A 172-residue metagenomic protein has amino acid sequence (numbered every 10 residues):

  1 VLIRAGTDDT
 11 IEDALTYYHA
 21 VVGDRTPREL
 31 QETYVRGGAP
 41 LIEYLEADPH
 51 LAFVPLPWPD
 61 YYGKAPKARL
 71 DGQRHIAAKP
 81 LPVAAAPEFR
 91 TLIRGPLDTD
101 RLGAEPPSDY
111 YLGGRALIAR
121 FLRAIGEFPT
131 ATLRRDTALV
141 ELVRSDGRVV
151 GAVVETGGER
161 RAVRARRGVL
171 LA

Functional and structural regions predicted by a protein language model:
V1-L2, L170: Hydrophobic alpha-helical packing residues
L2-D9, S108, L112, G157-R160: Alpha-helix capping and helix-loop boundary segments enriched in small/acidic/polar residues
L2-Y34: Glycine-rich active-site loop/strand segments that organize a redox cofactor
T10, R90-I93, L170-A172: Short coil-to-beta-strand
P27, G38, G114, A162-V163: A broadly tuned, weak detector of single residues within folded domains
V35-G157: Conserved redox-cofactor binding core of oxidoreductases
G157-G168, A172: Core beta-strand elements of the Rossmann-like FAD/NAD(P) dinucleotide-binding domain in flavoenzyme oxidoreductases
